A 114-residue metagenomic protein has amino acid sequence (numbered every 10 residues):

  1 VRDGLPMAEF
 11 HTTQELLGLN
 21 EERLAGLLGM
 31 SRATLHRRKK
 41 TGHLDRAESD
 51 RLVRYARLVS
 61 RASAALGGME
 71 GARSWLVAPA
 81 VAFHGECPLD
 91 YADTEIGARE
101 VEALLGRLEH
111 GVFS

Functional and structural regions predicted by a protein language model:
V1-S114: Non-transmembrane "mature" sequence context
